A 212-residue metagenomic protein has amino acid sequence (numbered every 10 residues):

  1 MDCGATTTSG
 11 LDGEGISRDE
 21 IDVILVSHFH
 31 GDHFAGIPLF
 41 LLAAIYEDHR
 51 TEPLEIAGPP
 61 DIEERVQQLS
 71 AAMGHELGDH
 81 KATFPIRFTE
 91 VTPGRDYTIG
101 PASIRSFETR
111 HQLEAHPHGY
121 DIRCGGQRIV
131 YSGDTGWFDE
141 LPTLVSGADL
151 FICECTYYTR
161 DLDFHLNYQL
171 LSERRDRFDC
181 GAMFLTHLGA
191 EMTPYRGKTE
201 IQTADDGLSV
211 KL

Functional and structural regions predicted by a protein language model:
M1-G4, D22-H28, P59, I129-G133 (+3 more regions): Active-site neighborhood of phospho(di)ester-bond hydrolases with catalytic His/Asp-centered motifs
M1-S17, R87-T143, D205-L212: Core dinuclear metal-dependent hydrolase active-site scaffold
A5-A57: Active-site metal-binding motif and surrounding structural segment of the metallo-beta-lactamase
T6, G31, E63, H111 (+2 more regions): Residue-level marker for beta-strand->alpha-helix junctions and adjacent short loops that shape enzyme
I16-D19, E52, F84, G100-A102 (+2 more regions): Structured loop/turn residues at beta-strand edges in well-structured enzyme cores
F40-E55, A115-H118, R123, D163-L188: P-loop/Walker A phosphate-binding loop and immediately adjacent motor/lid segment at beta-alpha junctions
E47-R87: Acidic/polar short surface loop at catalytic or gating sites that assists cofactor/ion binding and chemistry
G136-L212: Cap/insert and terminal regions of metallo-dependent hydrolase folds
